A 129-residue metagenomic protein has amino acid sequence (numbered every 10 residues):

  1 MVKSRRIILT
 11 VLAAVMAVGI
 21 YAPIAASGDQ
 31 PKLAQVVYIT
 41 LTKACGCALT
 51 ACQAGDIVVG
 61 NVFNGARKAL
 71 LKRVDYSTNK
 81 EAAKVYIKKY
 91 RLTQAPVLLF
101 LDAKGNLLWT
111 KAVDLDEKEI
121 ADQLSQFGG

Functional and structural regions predicted by a protein language model:
V2-T10: N-terminal Sec-pathway targeting helices
L9-Y21: Hydrophobic membrane-insertion alpha-helices, especially the h-region of bacterial N-terminal signal peptides
V18-Q30: Bacterial Sec-dependent signal peptides at the C-terminal "C-region" and cleavage site
G28-G65: Local sequence-structure signature of Cys/Sec-based thiol-disulfide redox active-site neighborhoods
L70-A95, L101-G105, Q123-F127: Thioredoxin-like thiol-disulfide oxidoreductase module
L115-G129: Thiol-/selenol-based redox modules, centered on thioredoxin-like and closely related oxidoreductase domains
